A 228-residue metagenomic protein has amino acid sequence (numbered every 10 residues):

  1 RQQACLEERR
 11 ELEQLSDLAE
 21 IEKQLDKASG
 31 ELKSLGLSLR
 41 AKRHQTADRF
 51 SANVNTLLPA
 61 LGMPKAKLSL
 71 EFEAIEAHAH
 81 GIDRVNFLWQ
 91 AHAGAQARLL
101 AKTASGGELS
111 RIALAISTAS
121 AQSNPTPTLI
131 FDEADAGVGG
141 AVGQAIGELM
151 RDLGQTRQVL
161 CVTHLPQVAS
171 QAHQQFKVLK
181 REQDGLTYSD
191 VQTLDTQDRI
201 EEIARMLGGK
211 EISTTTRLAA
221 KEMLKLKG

Functional and structural regions predicted by a protein language model:
R1-L61, K65: Extended, charged alpha-helical coiled-coil/arm scaffolds that mediate oligomerization and mechanical coupling in large
H44, D48, S123-N124, A136-Q144: Conserved D-loop-proximal element of ABC-family nucleotide-binding domains
P59-V85: Long, charged, glycine-rich C-terminal linkers/tails
L70-A74, W89-A93, I116-T118, K180 (+1 more regions): Flexible glycine-/small-residue-rich
F87, A91-G94, G107-L129, L153: GG-anchored amphipathic helix commonly corresponding to the ABC/SMC/Rad50 NBD signature/C-loop
A97-T103: Short pre-catalytic strand/loop immediately N-terminal to key active-site residues, enriched for Gly-Thr
D132-E133: Walker B catalytic acidic pair
A141-G228: C-terminal lobe/lid and adjacent interdomain/linker elements of RecA-like ASCE P-loop ATPase modules
